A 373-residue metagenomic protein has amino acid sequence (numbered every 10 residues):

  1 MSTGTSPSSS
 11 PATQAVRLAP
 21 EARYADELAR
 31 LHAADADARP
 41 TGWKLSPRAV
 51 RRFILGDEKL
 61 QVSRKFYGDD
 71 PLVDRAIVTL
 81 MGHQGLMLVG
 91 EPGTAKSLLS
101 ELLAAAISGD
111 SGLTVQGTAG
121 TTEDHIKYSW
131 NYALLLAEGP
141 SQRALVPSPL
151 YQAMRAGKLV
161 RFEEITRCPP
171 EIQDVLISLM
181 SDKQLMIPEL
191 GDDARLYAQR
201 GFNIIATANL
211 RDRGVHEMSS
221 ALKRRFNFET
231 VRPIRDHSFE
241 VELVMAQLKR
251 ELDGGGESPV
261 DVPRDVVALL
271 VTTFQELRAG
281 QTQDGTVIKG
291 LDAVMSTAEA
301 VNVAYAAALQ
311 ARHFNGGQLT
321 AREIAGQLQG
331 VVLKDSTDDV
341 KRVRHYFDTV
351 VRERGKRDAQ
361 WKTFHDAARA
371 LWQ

Functional and structural regions predicted by a protein language model:
S2-E257: AAA+ P-loop NTPase catalytic core and its hallmark functional loops
R23, A49, P149, F239 (+7 more regions): Exposed alpha-helical structural elements
S46, T122, V146, R161 (+3 more regions): A diffuse structural propensity rather than consistent per-protein peaks
D70, L248-L319: Conserved AAA+ ATPase small/helical "lid" subdomain
A76, L270, F274, Q327-L328: Short alpha-helical scaffolding segments that buttress acidic/His motifs in well-ordered protein cores
L99, E276, G330-K334: A short structural micro-motif
R225, L243, A306-Q310, Q327: A general alpha-helix detector
R312-Q373: C-terminal engagement/docking regions of AAA+ P-loop ATPases
